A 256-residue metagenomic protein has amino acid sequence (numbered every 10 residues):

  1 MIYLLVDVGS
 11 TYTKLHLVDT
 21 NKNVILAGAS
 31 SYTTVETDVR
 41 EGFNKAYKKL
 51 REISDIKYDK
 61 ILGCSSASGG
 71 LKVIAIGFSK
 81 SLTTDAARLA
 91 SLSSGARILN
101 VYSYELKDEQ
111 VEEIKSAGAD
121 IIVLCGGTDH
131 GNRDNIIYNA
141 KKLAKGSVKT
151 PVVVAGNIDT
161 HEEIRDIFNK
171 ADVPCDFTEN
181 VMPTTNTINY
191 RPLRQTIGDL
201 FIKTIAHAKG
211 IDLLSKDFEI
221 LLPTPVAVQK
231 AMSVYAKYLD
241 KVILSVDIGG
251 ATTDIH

Functional and structural regions predicted by a protein language model:
M1-L5, N21-V24, S30-I243: Nucleotide/phosphate-binding catalytic cleft detector across ATP-hydrolyzing and phosphate-transferring enzymes
D7-T11: N-terminal-proximal low-complexity accessory segments that begin disordered and transition into the first
T13-V18, V73, S245-I248, T253-H256: Short beta-strand scaffold segments in enzyme catalytic cores
